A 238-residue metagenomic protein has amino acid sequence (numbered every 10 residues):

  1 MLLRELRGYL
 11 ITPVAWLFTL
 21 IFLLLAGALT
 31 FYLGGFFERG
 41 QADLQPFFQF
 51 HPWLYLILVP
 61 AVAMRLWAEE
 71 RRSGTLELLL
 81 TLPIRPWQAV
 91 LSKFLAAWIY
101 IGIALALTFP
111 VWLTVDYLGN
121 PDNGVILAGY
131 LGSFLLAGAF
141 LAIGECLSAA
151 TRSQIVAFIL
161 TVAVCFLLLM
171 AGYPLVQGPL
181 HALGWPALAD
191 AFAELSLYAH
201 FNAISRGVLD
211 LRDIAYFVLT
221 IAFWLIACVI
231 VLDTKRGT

Functional and structural regions predicted by a protein language model:
M1-W16: Aromatic- and glycine-rich beta-strand/loop motifs that create alpha-glucan
W16-L23, A61, A96-L113, A137 (+5 more regions): Hydrophobic alpha-helical transmembrane segments in multi-pass membrane proteins
L29, G34, T151-I204: Transmembrane helix segments
L29-F31, E38-Q41, L54, S92-V156 (+1 more regions): Secretory targeting signals
D43, V62-L80, F94: Transmembrane helix boundary and interhelical loop/hinge segments in multi-pass membrane proteins
F48-E69: Long, hydrophobic alpha-helical segments
N202-T238: Alpha-helical transmembrane segments of multi-pass membrane transporters/translocases
